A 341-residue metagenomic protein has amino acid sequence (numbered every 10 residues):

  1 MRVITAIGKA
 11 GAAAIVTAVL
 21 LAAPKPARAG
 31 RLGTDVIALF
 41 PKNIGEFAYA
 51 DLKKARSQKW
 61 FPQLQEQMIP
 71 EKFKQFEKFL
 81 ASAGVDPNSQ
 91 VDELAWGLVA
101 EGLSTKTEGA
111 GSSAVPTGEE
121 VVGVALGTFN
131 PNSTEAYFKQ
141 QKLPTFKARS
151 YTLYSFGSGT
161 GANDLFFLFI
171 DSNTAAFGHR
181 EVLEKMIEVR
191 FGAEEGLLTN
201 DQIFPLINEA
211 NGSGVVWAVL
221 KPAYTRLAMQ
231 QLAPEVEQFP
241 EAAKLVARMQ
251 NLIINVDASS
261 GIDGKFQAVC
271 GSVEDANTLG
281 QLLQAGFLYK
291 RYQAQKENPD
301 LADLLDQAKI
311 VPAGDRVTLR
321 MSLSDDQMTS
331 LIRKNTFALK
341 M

Functional and structural regions predicted by a protein language model:
M1-A13: Bacterial N-terminal signal peptides that target proteins for export
A10-A22: Bacterial N-terminal signal peptides
A27-F156, T160-A162, I207-K244, L279-Q307 (+1 more regions): Structural boundary/hinge residues at secondary-structure and domain interfaces
A48, G161-F191, G261, K309-M328: A short, solvent-exposed beta-edge/loop patch
L52-K53, V99, L126-N130, G159 (+5 more regions): Solvent-exposed coil/turn segments that connect beta secondary-structure elements in extracytoplasmic/periplasmic
N163-A228: A conserved glycine-rich beta-strand in the N-terminal activation segment of trypsin-fold
V246-V273: Helix-loop elements that line ligand-binding/catalytic pockets
A258, C270-F287, L323: A short-motif feature that recognizes glycine-rich, charge-decorated loops that bind or process nucleotide phosphates
